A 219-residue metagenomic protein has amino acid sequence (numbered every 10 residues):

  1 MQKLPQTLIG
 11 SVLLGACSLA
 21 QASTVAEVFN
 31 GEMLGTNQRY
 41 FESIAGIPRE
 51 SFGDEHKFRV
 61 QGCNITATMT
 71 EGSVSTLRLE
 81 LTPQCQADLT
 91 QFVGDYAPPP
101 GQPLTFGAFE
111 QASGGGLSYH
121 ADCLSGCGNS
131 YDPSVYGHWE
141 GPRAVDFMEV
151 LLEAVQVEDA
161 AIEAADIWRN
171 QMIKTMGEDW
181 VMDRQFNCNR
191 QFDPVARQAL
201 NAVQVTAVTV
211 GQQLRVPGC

Functional and structural regions predicted by a protein language model:
M1-I9: Bacterial N-terminal signal peptides that target proteins for export
I9-S11, N30: Generic anion/oxyanion-binding catalytic loop in active/binding sites
G15-C17: N-terminal signal peptide c-region/cleavage motif recognized by signal peptidases
S23-P98: Short N-terminal edge-element motif at the start of the domain
I44, E50, E80-C219: Non-cytosolic coordination micro-motifs
